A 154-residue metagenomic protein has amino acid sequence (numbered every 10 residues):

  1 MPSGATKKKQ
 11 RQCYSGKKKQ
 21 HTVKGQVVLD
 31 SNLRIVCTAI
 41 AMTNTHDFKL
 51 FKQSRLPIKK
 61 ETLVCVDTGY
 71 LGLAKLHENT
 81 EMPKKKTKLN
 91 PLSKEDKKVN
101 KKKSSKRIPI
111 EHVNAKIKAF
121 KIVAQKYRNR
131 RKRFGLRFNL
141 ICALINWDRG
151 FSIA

Functional and structural regions predicted by a protein language model:
M1-A154: Short, well-ordered secondary-structure "scaffold" segments embedded in the functional core of diverse domains
